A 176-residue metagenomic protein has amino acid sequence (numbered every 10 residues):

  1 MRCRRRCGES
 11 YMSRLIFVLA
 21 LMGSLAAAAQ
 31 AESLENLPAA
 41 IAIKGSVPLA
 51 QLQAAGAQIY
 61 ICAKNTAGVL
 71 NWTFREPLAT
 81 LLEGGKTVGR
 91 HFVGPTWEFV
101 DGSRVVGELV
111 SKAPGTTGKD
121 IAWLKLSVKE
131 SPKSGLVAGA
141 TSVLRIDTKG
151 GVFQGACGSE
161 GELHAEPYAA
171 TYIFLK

Functional and structural regions predicted by a protein language model:
M1-Y11: Short, Lys/Arg-enriched N-terminal segments with co-localized hydrophobic residues within the first ~10-30 amino acids
E9, S13-L15, P48-Q53: N-terminal short leaders/motifs
I16-S24: Bacterial N-terminal signal peptides
A27-A31: Sec/Tat signal peptide C-region and signal peptidase I cleavage site
E32-I59, T66-K176: Primary mode marks residue(s) on the alpha4-beta5-alpha5 output face of response regulator receiver
